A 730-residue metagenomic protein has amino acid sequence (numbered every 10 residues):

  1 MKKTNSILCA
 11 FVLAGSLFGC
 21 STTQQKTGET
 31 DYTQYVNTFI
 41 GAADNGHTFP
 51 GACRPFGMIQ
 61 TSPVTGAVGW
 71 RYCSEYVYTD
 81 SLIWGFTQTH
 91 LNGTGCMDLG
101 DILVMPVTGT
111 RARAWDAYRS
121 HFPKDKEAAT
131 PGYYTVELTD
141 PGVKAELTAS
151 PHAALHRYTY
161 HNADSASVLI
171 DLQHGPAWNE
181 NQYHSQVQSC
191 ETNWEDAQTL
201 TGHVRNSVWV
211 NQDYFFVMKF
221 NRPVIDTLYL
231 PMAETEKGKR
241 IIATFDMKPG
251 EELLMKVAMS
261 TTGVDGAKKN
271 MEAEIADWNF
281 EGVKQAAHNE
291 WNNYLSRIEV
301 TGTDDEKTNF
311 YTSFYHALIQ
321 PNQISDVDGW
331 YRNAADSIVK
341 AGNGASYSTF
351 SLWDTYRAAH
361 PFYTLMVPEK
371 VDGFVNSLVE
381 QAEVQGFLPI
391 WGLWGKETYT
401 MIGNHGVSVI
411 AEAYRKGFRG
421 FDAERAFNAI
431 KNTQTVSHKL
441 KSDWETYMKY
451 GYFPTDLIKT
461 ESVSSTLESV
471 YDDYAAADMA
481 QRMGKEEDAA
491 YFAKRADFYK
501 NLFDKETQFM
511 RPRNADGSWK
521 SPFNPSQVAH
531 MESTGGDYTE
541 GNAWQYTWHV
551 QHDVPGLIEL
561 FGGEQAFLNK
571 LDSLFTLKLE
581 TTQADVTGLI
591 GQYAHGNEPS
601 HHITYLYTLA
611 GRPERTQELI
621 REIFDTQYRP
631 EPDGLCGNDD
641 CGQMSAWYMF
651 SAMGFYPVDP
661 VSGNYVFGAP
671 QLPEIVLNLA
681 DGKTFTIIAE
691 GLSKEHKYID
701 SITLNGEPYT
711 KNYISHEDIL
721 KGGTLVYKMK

Functional and structural regions predicted by a protein language model:
M1-L8: Bacterial N-terminal signal peptides that target proteins for export
F18-G19: C-terminal motif of bacterial Sec signal peptides marking the signal peptidase cleavage site
Q25-H360, T364-S408, Y414-L467, D478-N501 (+8 more regions): Accessory carbohydrate-recognition regions in carbohydrate-active enzymes
D472: ATP-dependent phospho-/nucleotidyl transfer catalytic cores
